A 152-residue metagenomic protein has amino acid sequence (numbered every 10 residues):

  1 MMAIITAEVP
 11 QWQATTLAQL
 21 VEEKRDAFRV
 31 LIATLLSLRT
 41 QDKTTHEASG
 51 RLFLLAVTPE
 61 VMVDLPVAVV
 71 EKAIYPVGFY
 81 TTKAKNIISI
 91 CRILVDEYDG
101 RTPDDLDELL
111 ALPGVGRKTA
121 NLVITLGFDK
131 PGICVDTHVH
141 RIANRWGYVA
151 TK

Functional and structural regions predicted by a protein language model:
M1-K152: Catalytic cores of DNA base-excision repair glycosylases
